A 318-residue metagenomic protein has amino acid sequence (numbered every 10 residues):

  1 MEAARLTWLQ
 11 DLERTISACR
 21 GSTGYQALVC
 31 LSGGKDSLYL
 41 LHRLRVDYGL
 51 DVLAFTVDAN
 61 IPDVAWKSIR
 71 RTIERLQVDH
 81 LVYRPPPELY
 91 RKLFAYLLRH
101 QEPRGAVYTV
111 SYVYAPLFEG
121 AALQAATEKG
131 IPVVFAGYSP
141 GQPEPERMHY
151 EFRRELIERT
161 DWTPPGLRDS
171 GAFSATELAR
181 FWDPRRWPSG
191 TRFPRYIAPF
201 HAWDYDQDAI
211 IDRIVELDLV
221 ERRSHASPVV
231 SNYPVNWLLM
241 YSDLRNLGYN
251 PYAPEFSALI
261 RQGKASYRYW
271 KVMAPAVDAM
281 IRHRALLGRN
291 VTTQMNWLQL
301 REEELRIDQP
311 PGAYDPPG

Functional and structural regions predicted by a protein language model:
M1-G24, R43-G318: Nucleotide-activated chemistry modules centered on ATP-dependent adenylation/adenylyltransferase
A27-D36: Short, glycine-rich nucleotide/cofactor-binding loops
Y39-L40: Hydrophobic positions on the alpha1 helix immediately C-terminal to the Walker A/P-loop
